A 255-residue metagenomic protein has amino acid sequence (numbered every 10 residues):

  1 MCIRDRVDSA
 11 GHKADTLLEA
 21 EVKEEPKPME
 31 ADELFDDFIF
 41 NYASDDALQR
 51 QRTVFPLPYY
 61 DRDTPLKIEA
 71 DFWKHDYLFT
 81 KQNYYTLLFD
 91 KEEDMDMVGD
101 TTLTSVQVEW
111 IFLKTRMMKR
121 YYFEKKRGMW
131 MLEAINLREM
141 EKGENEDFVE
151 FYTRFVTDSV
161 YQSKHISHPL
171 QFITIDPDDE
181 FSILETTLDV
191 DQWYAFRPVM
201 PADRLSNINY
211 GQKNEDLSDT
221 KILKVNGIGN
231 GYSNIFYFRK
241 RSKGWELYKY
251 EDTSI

Functional and structural regions predicted by a protein language model:
M1-I3: Short, small-residue-biased leader/transition segments that mark boundaries at the very start of proteins
D8-T104: Start-of-domain marker
P28-F35, F112, R116, E141-F148: Solvent-exposed, acidic/flexible segments
D37-F38, P56-P58, Y121, F151-R154 (+1 more regions): A structural feature that tracks compact, well-ordered secondary-structure segments with a strong bias toward
Q49-P56, Q162-L170: Surface-exposed patches in mature extracellular/periplasmic domains of secreted proteins
Y59, D63-T115, E180-Y232: Surface-exposed, charged secondary-structure patches
L113-G143, G231-I255: Short beta-strand edge/turn micro-motifs at domain boundaries
R127-K164, F172-L184: Surface-exposed beta-loop interaction hotspot
